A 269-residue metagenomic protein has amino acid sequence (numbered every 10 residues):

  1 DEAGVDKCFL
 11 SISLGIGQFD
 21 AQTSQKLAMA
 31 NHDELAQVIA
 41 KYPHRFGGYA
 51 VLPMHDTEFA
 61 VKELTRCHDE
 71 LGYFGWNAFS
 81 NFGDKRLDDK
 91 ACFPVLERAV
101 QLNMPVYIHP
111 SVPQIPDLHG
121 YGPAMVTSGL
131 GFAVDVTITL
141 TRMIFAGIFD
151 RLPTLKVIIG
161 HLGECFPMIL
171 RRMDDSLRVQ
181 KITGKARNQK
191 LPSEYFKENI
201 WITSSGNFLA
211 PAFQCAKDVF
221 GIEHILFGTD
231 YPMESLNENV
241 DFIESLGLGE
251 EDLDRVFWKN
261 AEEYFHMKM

Functional and structural regions predicted by a protein language model:
D1-K7, D33-K41, K62-R66, F74 (+4 more regions): Mid-to-C-terminal alpha-helical segments outside catalytic/metal-binding sites
D6-R142, A146-G147: Active-site gating/metal-coordination segments in enzymes
K90, P94, L140-M143, F208-P211 (+2 more regions): Short, conserved clusters of charged catalytic residues that mark active-site and nucleotide-handling motifs
S111-V112, L162-E164, S205-N207: Histidine- and/or cysteine-centered catalytic micro-motif in compact active-site loops
Q114-V136, M173-N199: Active-site gating loops and adjacent loop-to-helix segments of metal-dependent hydrolytic enzymes
P116-P123, G163-R178, A212-D218, Y231-S245: Histidine/acidic-residue-rich catalytic or RNA/ligand-binding cores of hydrolases and nuclease-related proteins
I144-G147, P153-Y195: Aromatic-lined glycan-binding groove of carbohydrate-active enzymes
